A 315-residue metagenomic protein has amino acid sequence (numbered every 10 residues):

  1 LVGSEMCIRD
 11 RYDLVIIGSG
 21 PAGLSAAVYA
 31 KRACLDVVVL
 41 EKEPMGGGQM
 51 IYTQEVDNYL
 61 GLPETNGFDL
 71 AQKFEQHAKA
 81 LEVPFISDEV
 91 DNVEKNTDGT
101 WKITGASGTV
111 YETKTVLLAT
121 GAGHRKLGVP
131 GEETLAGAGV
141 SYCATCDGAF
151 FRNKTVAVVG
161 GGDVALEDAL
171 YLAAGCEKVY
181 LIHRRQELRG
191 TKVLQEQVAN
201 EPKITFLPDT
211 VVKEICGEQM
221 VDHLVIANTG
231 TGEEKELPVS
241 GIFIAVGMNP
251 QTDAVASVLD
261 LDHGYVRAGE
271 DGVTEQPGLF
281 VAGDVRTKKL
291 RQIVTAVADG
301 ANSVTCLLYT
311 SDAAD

Functional and structural regions predicted by a protein language model:
L1-D10, Y309-D315: Conserved small/polar residues in nucleotide/adenosyl-binding loops
S4, G123, G128, E133-F150 (+2 more regions): FAD-site-proximal beta/loop scaffold in flavoenzymes
Y12-L81, T155, G160, L166-K192: Beta1-alpha1 glycine-rich phosphate/pyrophosphate-binding loop at the start of Rossmann-like nucleotide-binding domains
G47-G48, T113, K126-L127, L166-E167 (+4 more regions): Glycine/Thr-rich phosphate-binding loops of Rossmann-like dinucleotide-binding domains
A78-G105, V110-T113, A174-E270, S311: A Rossmann-like FAD-binding core segment of flavoenzymes
T109-E112, A119-N200, F206: Predominantly flavin-linked oxidoreductase catalytic cores and closely associated redox partners
